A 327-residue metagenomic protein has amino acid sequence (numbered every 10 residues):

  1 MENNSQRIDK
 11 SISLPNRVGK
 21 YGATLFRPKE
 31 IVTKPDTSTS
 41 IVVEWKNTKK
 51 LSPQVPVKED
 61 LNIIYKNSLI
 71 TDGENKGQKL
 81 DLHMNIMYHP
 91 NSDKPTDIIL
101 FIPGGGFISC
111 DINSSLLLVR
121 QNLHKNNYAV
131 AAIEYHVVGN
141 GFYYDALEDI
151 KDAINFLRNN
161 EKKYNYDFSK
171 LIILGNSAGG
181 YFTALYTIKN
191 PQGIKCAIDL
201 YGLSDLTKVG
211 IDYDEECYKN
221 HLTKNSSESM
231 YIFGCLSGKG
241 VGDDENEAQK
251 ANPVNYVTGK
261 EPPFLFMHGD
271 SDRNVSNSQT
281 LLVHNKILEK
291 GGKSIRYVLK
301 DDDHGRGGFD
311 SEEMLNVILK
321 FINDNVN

Functional and structural regions predicted by a protein language model:
K34-D93: N-terminal cap/lid segment of alpha/beta-hydrolase-fold proteins
P95-G105: Short beta-strand element of the alpha/beta-hydrolase
N113-A131: Short amphipathic alpha-helix adjacent to the substrate-entry channel of hydrolases
F142-K162: Alpha/beta-hydrolase active-site loop
R158-N176: Gly/Ser-rich "nucleophile elbow"/oxyanion-hole loop immediately N-terminal to the catalytic nucleophile in hydrolases
L185-G242: Hydrolase active-site cap/lid region
K260, L265-H268, D272: Short beta-strand/loop motif that positions the catalytic acidic residue of the alpha/beta-hydrolase fold
M267, N274-N277, L281-N327: C-terminal catalytic histidine-bearing segment of alpha/beta-hydrolase fold enzymes
